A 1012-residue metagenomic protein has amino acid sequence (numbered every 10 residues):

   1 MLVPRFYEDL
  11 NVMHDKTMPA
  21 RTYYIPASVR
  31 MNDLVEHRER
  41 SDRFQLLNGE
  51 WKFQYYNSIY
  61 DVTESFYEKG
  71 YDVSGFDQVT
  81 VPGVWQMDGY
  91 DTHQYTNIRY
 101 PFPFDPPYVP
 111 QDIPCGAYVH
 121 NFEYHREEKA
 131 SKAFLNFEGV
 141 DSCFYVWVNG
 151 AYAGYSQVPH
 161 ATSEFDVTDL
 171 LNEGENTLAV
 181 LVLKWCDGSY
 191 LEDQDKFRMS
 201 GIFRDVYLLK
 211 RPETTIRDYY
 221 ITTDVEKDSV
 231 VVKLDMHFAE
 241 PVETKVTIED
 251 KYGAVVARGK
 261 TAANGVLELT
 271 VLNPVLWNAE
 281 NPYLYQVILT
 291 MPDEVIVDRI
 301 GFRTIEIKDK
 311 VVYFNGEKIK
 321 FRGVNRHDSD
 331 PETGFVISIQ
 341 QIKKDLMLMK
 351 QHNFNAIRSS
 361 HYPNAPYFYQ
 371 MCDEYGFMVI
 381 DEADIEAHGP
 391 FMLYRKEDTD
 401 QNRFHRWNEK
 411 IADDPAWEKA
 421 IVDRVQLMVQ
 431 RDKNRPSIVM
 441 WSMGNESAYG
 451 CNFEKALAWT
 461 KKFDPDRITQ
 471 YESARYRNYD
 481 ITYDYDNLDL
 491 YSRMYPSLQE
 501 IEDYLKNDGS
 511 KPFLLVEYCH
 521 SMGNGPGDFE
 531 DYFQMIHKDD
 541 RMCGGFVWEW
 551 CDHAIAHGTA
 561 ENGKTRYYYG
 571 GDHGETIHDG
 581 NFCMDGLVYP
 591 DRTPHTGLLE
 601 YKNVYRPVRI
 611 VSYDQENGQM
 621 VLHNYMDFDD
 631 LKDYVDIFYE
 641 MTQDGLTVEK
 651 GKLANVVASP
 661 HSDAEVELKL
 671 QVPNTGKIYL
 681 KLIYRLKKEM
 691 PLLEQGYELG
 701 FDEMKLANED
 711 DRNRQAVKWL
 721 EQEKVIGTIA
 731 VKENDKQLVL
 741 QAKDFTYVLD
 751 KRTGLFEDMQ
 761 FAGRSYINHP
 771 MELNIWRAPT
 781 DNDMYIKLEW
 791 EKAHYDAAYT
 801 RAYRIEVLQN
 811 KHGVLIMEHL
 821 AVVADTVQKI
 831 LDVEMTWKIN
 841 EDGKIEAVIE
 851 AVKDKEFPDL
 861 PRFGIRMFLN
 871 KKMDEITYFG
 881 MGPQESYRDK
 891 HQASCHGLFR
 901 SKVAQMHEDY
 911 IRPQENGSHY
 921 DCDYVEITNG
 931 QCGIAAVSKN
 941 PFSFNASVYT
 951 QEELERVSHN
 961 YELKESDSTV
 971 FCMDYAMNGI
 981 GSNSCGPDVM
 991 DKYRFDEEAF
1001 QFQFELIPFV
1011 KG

Functional and structural regions predicted by a protein language model:
M1-E39, T96-I98, A151, Y190 (+3 more regions): Extended substrate-binding grooves/exosites of carbohydrate-active enzymes
L2-M18, H37-R38, K52-Y56, V84-D88 (+7 more regions): Accessory beta-strand-rich segments of carbohydrate-active enzymes
N48-C115, V180-P212, K310, A387-D398 (+2 more regions): Core domains of carbohydrate- and sulfate-ester-processing enzymes
V84-M87, T92, R99-Y108, Q157-P159 (+7 more regions): An acidic-aromatic loop/edge-strand motif
M87-G89, K184, N278, K669-G676 (+2 more regions): Beta-strand/loop-rich accessory regions of lumenal/periplasmic or secreted enzymes, predominantly carbohydrate-active
N172-E175, D235-I307, I678-Q715: Extended acidic/polar, glycine-enriched regions that form or flank non-catalytic beta-rich accessory modules
E213-E240, H595-V635, E721-D735, I849: Surface beta-strand/loop "capping" patches
K260-L272, G645-T675: Intrinsically disordered, low-complexity Pro/Gly/Ser/Thr-rich segments with frequent PxxP/GP/PP motifs and embedded
